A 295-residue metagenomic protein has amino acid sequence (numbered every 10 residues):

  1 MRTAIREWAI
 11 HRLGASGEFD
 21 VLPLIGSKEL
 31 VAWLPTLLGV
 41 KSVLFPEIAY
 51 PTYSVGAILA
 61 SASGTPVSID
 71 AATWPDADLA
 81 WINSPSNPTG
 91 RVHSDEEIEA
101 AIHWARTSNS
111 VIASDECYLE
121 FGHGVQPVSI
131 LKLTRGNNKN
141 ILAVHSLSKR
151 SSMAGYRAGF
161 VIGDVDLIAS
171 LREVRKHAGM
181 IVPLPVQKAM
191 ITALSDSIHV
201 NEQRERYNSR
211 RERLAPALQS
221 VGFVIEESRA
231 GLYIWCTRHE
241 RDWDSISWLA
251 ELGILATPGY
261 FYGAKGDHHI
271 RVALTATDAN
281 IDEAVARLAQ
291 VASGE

Functional and structural regions predicted by a protein language model:
M1-H103, E120-G136: Conserved core of the PLP fold type I
A15, N137, E251-T257, Y262-E295: PLP-dependent enzyme catalytic core of the Aspartate aminotransferase-like
F45, P66, S114, A256-P258: Hydrophobic residues in well-ordered beta-strands that form the structural core
A60, T107-S108, N137, V221 (+1 more regions): Helix C-cap/helix->beta junction micro-motif
E116-Y118, S146-L147: Short strand-turn motif at the edge of the Rossmann-like AdoMet-binding core
T134-R135, K139-N208, A292: Conserved core segment of the aminotransferase class I/II
Q187, I191, Y207-A215, I225-T237 (+1 more regions): Conserved glycine-rich beta-strand-loop-beta hairpin in the small C-terminal domain of fold type I
